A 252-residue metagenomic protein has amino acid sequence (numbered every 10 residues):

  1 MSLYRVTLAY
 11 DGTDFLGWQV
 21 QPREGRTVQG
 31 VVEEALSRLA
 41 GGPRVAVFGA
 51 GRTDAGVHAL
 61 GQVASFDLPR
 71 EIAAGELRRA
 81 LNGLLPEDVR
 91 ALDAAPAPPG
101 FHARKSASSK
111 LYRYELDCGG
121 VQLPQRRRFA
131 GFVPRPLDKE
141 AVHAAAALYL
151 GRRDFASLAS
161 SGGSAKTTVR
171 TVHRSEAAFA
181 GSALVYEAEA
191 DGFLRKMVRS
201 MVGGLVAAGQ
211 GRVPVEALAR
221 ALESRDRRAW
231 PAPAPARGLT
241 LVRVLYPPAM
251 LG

Functional and structural regions predicted by a protein language model:
M1-G252: Structured-RNA-binding interfaces characteristic of tRNA pseudouridine synthases
